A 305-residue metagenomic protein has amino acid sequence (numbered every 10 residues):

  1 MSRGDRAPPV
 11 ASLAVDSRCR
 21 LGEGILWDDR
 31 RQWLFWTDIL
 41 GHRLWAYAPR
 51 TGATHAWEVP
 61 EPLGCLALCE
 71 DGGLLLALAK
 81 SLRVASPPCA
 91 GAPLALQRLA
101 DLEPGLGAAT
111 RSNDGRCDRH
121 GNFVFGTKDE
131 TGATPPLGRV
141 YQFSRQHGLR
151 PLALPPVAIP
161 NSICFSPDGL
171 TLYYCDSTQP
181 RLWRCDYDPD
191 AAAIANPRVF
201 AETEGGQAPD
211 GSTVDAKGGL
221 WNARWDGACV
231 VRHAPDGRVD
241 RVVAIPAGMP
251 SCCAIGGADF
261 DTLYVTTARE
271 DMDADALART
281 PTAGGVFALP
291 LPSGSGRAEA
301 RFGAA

Functional and structural regions predicted by a protein language model:
V10-D16, G52-E58, L96-G105, G148-L154 (+2 more regions): A short beta-strand motif characteristic of beta-propeller blades
S17-R31, P60-L75, P104-N122, L152-T171 (+2 more regions): Beta-rich, blade/repeat-based domains predominating in secreted/periplasmic proteins but also intracellular
D28-D29, L34-I39, L74-K80, F125-T134 (+3 more regions): Conserved beta-strand positions in repeat-built beta-propeller and related beta-rich domains
R43-W45, S81, G138-Y141, R181-W183 (+2 more regions): A short loop-to-beta-strand structural motif that recurs across blades of beta-propeller domains
A85-G91, C185-A192, L291-G296: Short loop/turn segments immediately following beta-strands, especially the blade-tip and inter-blade linker loops
A92-A153: Hydrophobic alpha-helical segments and helix pairs
R181, C185, A201-R238: Loop/turn-rich, solvent-exposed surfaces of beta-rich toroidal or solenoidal domains
I255-A305: Blade-level signature of beta-propeller repeat domains, shared across WD40, Kelch, NHL, RCC1 and BNR/Asp-box propellers
